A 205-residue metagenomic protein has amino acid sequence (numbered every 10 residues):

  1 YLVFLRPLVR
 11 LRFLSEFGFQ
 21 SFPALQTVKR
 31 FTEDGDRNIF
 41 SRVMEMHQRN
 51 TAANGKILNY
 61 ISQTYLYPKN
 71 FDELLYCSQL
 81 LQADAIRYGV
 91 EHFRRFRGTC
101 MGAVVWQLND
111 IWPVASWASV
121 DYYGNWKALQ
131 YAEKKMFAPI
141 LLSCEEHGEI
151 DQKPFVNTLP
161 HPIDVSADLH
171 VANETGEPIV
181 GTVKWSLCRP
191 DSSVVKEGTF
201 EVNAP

Functional and structural regions predicted by a protein language model:
Y1-E197, A204: Substrate-binding clefts and catalytic carboxylate motifs of secreted carbohydrate-active enzymes
